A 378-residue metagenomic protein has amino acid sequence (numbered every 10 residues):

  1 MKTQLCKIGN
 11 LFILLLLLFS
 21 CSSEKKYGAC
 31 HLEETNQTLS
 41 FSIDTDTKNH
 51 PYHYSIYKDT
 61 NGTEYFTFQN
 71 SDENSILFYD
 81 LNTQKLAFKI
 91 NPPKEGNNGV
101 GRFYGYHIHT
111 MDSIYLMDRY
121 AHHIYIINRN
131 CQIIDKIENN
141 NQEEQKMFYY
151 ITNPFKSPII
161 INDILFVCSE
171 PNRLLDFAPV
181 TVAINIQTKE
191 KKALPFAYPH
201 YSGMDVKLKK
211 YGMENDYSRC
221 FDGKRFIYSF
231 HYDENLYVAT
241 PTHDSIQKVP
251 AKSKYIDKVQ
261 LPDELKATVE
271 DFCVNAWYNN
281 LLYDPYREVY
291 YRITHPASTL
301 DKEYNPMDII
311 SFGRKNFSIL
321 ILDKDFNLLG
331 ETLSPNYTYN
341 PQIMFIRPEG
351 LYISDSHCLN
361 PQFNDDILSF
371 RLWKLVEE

Functional and structural regions predicted by a protein language model:
S42-I76, Y291-H295: Beta-strand-rich domains and repeat architectures in extracellular enzymes and scaffolds, especially beta-propellers
Y52-T60, Y104-H109, P154-I161, K210-D222 (+2 more regions): Structural signature of eukaryotic scaffold interfaces centered on beta-propeller domains
K85-Y115, R119, N140-Y149, S334-N340: Blade-loop segments of beta-propeller domains
R129-N162, C168-N172: Asp-box/WD-like beta-propeller blade repeats and closely related beta-sheet repeat scaffolds
C168-D176, I293-G313, S356-F370: Short, conserved, GDST-rich strand-edge loop motifs in beta-rich repeat architectures
A178-T188, D308-D325, D366-E377: Beta-propeller blade signature
S253-V259, E264-L265, N327-I346: Conserved blade-ending motifs and adjacent loop-strand segments that build the rim/top face of beta-propeller domains
C273-I321: Loop/turn-rich, solvent-exposed surfaces of beta-rich toroidal or solenoidal domains
